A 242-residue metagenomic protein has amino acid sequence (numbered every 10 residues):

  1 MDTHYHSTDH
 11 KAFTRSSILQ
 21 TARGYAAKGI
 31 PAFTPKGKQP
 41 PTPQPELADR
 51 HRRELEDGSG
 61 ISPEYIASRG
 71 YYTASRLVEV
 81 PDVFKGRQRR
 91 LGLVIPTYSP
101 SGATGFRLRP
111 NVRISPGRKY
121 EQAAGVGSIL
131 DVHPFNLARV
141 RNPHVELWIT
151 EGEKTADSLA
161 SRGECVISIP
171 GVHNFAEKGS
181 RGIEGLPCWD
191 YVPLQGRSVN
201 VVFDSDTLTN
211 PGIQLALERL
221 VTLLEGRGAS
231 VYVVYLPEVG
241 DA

Functional and structural regions predicted by a protein language model:
M1-T8, K38-L55, S59-G60, E64 (+2 more regions): TOPRIM fold recognition
D2-R15, G29, K38, T42-T104 (+4 more regions): TOPRIM metal-binding catalytic domain and adjacent DNA-binding surface shared by DnaG-type primases
T34-P35: N-terminal ordered "arm"
G102-Q122, A156-R162, V166-P170: Metal-dependent catalytic core segments for phosphate chemistry
